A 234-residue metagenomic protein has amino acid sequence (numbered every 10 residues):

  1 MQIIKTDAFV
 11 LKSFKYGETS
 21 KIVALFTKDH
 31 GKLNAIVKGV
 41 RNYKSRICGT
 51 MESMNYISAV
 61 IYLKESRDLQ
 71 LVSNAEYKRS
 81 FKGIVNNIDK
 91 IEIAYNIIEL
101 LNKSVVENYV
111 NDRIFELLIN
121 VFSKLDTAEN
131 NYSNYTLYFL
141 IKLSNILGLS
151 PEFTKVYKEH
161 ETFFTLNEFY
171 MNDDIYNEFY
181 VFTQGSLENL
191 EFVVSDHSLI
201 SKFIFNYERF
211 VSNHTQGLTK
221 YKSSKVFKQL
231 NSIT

Functional and structural regions predicted by a protein language model:
M1-S20, F26-T234: Non-catalytic alpha-helical scaffolds and adjoining flexible linkers that form interface surfaces for assembly
